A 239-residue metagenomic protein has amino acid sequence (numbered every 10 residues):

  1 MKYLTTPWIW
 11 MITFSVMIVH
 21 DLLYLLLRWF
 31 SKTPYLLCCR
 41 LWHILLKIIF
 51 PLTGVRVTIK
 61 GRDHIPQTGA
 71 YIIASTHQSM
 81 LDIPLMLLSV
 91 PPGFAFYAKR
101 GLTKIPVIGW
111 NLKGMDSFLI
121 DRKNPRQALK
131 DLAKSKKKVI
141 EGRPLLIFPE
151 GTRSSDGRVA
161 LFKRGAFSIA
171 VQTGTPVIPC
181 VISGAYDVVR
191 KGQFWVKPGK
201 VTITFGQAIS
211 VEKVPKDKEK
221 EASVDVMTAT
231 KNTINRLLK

Functional and structural regions predicted by a protein language model:
M1-R28, R40, D63-P66, E221-K239: Membrane-interfacial terminal anchoring regions of lipid-handling membrane enzymes
M17-R40, I44, F50-T53, Q67-P125: Catalytic core of membrane glycerolipid acyltransferases/transacylases, capturing the structured, soluble-facing
I49-F50, L112, K138, A170: A generic structural signal for well-ordered alpha-helical segments
T53-I59: A short, amphipathic edge element
I59, I73, F96-Y97, I203-F205: Generic preference for hydrophobic
K60, Y97-K99, D121-R122, P149 (+1 more regions): Thr-Gly-centered strand-to-loop micro-motif
L129-K239: Non-catalytic C-terminal accessory region of glycerolipid acyltransferases and related lyso-lipid remodeling enzymes
